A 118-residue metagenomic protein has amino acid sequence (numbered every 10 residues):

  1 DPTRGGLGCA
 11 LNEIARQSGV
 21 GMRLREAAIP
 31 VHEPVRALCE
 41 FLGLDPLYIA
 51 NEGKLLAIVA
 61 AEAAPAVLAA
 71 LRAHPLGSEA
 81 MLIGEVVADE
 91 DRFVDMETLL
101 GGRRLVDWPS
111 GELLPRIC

Functional and structural regions predicted by a protein language model:
P2-N51: Active-site-proximal betaalpha loop/short-helix elements that scaffold phosphoryl/nucleotidyl transfer chemistry
A10-N12, A69, F93-E97: Short acidic, glycine/serine/threonine-rich loops at helix termini
G19, F41, E52-K54, G77-A80 (+1 more regions): Active-site lining segments that contact anionic ligands and/or coordinate catalytic metals
R23, L56-I58, L82, D95: Structured core elements
V59-P65: Helix N-cap motif at beta-to-alpha junctions
A66-L76: Short amphipathic alpha-helices in soluble, non-transmembrane regions that often serve as interface/regulatory elements
H74-C118: Acidic, Ser/Thr/Pro-rich beta/coil linker or hinge segments at domain junctions
